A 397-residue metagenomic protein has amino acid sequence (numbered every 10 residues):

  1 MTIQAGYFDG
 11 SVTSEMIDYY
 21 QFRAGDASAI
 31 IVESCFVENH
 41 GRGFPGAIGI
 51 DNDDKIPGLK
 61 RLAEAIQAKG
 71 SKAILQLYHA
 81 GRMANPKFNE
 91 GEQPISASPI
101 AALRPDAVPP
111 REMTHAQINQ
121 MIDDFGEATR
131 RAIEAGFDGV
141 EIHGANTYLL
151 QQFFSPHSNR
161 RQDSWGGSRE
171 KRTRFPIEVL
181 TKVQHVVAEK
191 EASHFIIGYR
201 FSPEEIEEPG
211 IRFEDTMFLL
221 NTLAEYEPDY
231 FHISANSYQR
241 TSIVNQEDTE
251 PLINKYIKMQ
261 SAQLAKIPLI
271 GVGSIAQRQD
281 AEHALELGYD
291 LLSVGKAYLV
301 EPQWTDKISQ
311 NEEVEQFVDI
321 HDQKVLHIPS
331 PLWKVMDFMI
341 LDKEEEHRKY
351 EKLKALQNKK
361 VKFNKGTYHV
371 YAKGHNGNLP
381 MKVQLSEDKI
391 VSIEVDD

Functional and structural regions predicted by a protein language model:
M1-A355: Flavin-dependent oxidoreductase catalytic cores
L356-V395: Structured beta-strand/loop patches that form or line metal/cofactor-binding pockets in enzymes
